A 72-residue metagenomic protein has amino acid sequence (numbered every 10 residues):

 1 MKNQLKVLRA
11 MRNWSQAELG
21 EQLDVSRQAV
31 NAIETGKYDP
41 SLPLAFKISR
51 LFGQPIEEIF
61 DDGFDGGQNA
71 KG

Functional and structural regions predicted by a protein language model:
N3-Q22: Short basic helix-loop element that most often maps to the first helix and adjoining turn of HTH DNA-binding modules
A17, Q28, E57: Key DNA-contact positions within bacterial/archaeal DNA-binding proteins
V25-Y38: Recognition helix of helix-turn-helix/homeodomain-like DNA-binding domains that insert into the DNA major groove
K37-K47, D65: Short, basic-rich loop-to-helix N-cap that marks the start of a DNA-contacting helix
P43-E58: DNA major-groove recognition helix of helix-turn-helix/homeodomain DNA-binding modules
R50, F60-G72: Short, charged recognition helix plus adjacent turn of helix-turn-helix-like nucleic-acid-binding domains
